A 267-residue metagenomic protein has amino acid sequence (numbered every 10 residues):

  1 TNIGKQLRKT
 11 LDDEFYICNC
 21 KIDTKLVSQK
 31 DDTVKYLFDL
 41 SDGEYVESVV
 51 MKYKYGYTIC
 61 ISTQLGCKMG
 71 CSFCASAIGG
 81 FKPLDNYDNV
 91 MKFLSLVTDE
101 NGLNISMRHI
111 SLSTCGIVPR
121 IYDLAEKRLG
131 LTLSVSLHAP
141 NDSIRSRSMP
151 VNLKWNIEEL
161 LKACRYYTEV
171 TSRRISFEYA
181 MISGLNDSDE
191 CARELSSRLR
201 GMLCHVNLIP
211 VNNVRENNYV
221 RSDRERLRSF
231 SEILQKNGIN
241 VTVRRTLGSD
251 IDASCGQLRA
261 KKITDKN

Functional and structural regions predicted by a protein language model:
T1-E44, R165-S172, M181-N267: Auxiliary Fe-S-binding modules of radical SAM enzymes
T1-R8, D12-D13, K82-L96: Short intrinsically disordered, low-complexity coil segments enriched in acidic
S28, S62-T63, S113, S136: Short linear Ser/Thr-Pro motifs
L40, M51-K52: Phospho-regulated, low-complexity intrinsically disordered regions of nuclear gene-regulatory and chromatin-associated
D42-Y45, Y55-Y57: Short acidic/polar mixed-charge low-complexity motifs
V46-V50: Conserved beta-strand in the GNAT
K52-D85: Canonical Radical SAM [4Fe-4S] cluster-binding loop centered on the CxxxCxxC motif and its immediate flanking residues
L84-N237: Conserved AdoMet/S-adenosylmethionine-binding subsite of the radical SAM
